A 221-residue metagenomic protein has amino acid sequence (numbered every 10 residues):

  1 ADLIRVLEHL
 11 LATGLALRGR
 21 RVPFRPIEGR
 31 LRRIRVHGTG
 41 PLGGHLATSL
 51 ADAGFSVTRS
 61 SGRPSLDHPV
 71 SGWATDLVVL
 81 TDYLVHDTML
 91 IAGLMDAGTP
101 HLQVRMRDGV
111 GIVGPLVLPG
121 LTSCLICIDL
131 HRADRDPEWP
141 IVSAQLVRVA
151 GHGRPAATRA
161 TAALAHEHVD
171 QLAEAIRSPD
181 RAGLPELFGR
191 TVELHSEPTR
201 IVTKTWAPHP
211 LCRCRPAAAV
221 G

Functional and structural regions predicted by a protein language model:
A1-R20, R25, W73-V78, D82-G221: Glycine-rich phosphate/adenylate-binding loop
V22-G62, A162-V169: Glycine-rich adenosine-cofactor-binding loop
V57-D67, L102-G109: A generic structural motif
L66-A74: Short amphipathic alpha-helix with an adjacent loop that forms part of the alpha/beta core around
